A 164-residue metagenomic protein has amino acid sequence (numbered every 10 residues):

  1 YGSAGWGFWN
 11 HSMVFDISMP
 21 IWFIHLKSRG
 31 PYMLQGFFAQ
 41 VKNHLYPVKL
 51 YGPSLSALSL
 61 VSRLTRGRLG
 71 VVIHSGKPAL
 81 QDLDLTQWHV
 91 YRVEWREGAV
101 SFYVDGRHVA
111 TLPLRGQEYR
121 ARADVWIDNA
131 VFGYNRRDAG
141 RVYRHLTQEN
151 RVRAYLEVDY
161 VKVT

Functional and structural regions predicted by a protein language model:
Y1-R63: Secretory/extracellular carbohydrate-interaction modules and structurally similar beta-sandwich "look-alikes"
T65-L80: Surface-exposed cleft-lining segments at the edges of enzyme active sites
L80-Q87: Extracellular/lumenal carbohydrate-interaction signature centered on repeated Trp-anchored short motifs
Q87-W95, V100-F102: Short tryptophan-centered beta-strand motifs in secreted/extracellular beta-sheet-rich domains of glycan-recognition
Y103-R107: Short strand-turn-strand beta-turns centered on an Asx-Gly dipeptide
P113-L114: Short clusters of small/polar residues that mark proteolytic maturation junctions
E118-T164: Ligand-recognition surfaces built from glycine- and aromatic
